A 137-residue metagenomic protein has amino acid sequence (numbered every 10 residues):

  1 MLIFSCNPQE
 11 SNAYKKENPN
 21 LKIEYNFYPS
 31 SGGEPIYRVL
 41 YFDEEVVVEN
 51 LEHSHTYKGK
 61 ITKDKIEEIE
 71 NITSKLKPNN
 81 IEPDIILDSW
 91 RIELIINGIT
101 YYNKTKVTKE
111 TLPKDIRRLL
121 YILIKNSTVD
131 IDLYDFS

Functional and structural regions predicted by a protein language model:
C6-K60: N-terminal export/targeting and maturation segments
C6-Y28, E82-S137: Short, well-ordered, aromatic-rich surface patches in folded extracellular/luminal domains
F42-V47, G59, P78, P113-K114 (+1 more regions): Short, low-complexity, polar/charged sequence segments that are solvent-exposed and flexible
D43-E45, T62-K65, K104-L112: A short, sequence-level motif marking secondary-structure junctions
H53-I85: Mature extracytoplasmic domains of secretory-pathway proteins
